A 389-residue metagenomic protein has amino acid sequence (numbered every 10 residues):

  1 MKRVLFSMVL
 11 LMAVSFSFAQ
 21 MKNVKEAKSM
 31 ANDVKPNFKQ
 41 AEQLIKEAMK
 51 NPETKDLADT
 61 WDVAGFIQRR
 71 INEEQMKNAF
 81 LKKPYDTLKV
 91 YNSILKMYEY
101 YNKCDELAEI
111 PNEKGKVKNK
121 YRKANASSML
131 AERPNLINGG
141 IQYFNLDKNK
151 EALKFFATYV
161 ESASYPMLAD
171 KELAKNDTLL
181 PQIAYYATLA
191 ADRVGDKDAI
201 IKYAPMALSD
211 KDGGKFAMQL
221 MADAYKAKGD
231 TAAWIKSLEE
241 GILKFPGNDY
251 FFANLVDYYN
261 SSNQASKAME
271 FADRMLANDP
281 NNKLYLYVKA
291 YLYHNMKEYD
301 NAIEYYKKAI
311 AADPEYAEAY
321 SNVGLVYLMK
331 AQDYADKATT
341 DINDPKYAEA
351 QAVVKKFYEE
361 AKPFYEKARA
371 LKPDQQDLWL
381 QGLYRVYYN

Functional and structural regions predicted by a protein language model:
Q20-F80: Start-of-domain marker
A48, C104, Y159, A207 (+4 more regions): Canonical positions in the second alpha-helix
N51, L107, S162, D210 (+4 more regions): Structural marker of alpha-solenoid helical repeat scaffolds
K55-L57, P166, G214, N248 (+3 more regions): Residue-level recognition of tetratricopeptide repeat
T60, L168-A169, I183, A217 (+4 more regions): TPR alpha-solenoid repeat register
I67-L146, K154-P181, M329-F364: Short coil/linker segments at helix-helix boundaries
